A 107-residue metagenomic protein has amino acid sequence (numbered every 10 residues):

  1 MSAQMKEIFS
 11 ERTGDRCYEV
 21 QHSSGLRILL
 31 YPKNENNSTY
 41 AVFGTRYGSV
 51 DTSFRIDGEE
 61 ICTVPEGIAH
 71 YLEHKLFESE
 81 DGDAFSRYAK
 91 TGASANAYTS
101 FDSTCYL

Functional and structural regions predicted by a protein language model:
M1-A84: His/Glu-rich zincin catalytic helix
T63-P65, H74-L107: Active-site-adjacent, His/Asp/Glu-enriched structural segments that form or flank metal-binding and acid/base networks
